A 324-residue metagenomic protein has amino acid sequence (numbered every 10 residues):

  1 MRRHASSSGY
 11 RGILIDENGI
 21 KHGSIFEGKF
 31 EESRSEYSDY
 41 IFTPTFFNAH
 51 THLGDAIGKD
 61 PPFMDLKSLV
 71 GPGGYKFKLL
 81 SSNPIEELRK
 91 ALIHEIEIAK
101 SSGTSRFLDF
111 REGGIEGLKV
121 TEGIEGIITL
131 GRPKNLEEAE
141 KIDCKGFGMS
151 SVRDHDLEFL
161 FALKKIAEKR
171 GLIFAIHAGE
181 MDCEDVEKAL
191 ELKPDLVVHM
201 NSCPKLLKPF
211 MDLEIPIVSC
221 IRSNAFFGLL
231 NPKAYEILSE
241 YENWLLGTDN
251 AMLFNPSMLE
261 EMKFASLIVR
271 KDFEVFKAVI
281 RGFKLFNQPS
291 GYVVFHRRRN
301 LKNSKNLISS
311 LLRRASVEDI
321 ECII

Functional and structural regions predicted by a protein language model:
M1-E31, K100, R270, F276-I324: Active-site microenvironment of metallo-dependent hydrolases
M1-L14, F30-P72: Replace "His-x-His-based motif
M1-S6, E116-I124, N135-P216, G228-W244: Histidine/acidic residue-rich metal-binding segments in metalloenzymes
G28, D39, H50, G103 (+5 more regions): Divalent metal-coordination and catalytic microenvironments
L53-G54, E180, M252: Short active-site segment of divalent metal-dependent hydrolases/proteases that encodes the spacing between
A56-K90, E187-L192, P216-I217, A265-D272: Active-site gating loops and adjacent loop-to-helix segments of metal-dependent hydrolytic enzymes
F63, L79-C144, S150-V152, D156-L157: Active-site loop-helix segments enriched in His/Asp/Glu that coordinate and activate a nucleophilic water at divalent
E184-P289, R297-N300: Active-site-adjacent C-terminal substructures of enzyme catalytic domains
